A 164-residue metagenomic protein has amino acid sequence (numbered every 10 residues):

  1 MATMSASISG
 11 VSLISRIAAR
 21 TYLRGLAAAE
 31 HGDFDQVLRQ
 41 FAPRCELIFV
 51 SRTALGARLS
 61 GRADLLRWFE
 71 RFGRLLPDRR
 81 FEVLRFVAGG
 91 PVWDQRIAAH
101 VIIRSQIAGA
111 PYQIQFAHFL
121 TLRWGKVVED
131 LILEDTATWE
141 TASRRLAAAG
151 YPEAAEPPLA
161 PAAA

Functional and structural regions predicted by a protein language model:
A2-A164: C-terminal and inter-domain tail/linker signature
